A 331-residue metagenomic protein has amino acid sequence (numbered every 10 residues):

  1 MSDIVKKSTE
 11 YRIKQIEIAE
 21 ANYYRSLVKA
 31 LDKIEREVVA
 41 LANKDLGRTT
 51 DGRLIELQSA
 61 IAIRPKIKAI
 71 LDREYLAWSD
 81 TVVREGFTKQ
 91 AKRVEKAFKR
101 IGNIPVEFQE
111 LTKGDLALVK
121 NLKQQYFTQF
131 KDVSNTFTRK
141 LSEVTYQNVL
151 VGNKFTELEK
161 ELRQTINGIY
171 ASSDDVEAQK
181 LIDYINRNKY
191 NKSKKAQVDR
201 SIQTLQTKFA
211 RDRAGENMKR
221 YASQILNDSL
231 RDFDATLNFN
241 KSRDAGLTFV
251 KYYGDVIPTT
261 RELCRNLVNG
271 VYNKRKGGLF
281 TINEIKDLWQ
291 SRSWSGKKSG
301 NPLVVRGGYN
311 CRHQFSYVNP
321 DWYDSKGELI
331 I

Functional and structural regions predicted by a protein language model:
M1-A214, L303, S316-I331: N-terminal leader/targeting and assembly helices and adjacent pre-domain segments
Q197, T204, R213-D324, E328-L329: Acidic, glycine-rich two-metal-ion catalytic cores of nucleic acid-processing enzymes
